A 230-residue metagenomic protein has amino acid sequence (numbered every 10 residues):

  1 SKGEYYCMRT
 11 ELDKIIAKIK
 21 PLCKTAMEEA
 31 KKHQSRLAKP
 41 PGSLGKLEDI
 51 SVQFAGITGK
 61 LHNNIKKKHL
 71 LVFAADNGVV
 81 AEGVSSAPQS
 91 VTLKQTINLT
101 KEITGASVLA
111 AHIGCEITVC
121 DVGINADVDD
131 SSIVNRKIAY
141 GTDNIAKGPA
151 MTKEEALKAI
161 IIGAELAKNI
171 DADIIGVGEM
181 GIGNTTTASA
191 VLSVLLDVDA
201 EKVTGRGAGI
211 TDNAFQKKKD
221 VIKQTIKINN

Functional and structural regions predicted by a protein language model:
S1-C7: Short, Lys/Arg-enriched N-terminal segments with co-localized hydrophobic residues within the first ~10-30 amino acids
M8-N230: N-terminal loops that bind phosphate or other acidic moieties and the adjacent beta-alpha structural core
